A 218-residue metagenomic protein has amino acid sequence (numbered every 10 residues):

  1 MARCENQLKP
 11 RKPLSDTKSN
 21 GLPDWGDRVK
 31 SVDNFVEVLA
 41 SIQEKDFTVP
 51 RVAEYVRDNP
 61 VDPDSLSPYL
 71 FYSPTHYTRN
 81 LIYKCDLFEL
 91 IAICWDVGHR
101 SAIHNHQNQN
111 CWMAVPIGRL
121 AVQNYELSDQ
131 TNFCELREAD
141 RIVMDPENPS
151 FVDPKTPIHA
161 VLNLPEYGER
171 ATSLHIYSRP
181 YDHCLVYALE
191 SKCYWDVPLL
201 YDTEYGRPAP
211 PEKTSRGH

Functional and structural regions predicted by a protein language model:
M1-D64: N-terminal leader/capping segments at the start of a protein or of a new domain
P68, Y72-V97: A short glycine-rich, His/Asp/Glu-containing loop-to-beta-strand
I91-H106, P154-T156: Conserved short histidine dyad/triad with adjacent acidic residue
V97, N108-E126: Glycine- and acidic-residue-biased ligand/ion/polar-headgroup-sensing regions
A102-H104, V122-Q123, V152, I158-P165: Short beta-strand His + acidic residue motifs that chelate non-heme Fe in jelly-roll/DSBH and cupin folds
W112, L127-I158, L200: Short acidic-glycine-tyrosine-enriched beta hairpin
W112-M113, Y167-H183: A short hydrophobic beta-strand segment most commonly corresponding to one strand of the jelly-roll/cupin
K192-H218: Long hydrophobic alpha-helical segments typical of transmembrane helices together with their membrane-interfacial
